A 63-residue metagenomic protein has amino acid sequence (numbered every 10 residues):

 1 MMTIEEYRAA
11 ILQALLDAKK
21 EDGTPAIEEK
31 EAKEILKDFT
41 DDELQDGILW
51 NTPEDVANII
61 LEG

Functional and structural regions predicted by a protein language model:
M1-A26: N-terminal acidic leader/helix
R8, L12, L16, K33 (+1 more regions): Residue-level detector of alpha-helical secondary structure
A14-E21, D38, D42, G63: Surface-exposed polar/charged interaction patches
P25-D41, A57: Short, well-structured alpha-helical segments
T40-G63: Short, charged early-sequence alpha-helical segments and their helix-coil boundaries
